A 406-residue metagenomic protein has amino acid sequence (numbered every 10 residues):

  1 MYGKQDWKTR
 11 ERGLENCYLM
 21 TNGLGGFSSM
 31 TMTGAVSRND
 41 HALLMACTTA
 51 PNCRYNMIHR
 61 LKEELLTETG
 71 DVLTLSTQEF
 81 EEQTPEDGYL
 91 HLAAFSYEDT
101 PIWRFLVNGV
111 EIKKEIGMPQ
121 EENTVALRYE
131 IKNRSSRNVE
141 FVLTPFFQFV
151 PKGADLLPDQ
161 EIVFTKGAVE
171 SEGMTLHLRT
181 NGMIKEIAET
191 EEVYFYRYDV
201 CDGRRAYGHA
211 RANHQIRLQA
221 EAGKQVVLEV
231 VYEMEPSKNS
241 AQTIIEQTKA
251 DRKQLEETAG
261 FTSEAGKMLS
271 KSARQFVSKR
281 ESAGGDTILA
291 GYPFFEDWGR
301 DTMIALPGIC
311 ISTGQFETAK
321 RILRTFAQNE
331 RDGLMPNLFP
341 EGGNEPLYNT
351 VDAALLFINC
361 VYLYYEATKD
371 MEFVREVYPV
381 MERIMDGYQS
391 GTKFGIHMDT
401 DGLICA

Functional and structural regions predicted by a protein language model:
M1-F261, R300, Q315: Terminal accessory carbohydrate-recognition/targeting modules of carbohydrate-active enzymes
T67, Y97, Q120, F149-P151 (+6 more regions): Generic structural "secondary-structure junction" signal
T100, E192-G203, V226-E229, E233-P236 (+3 more regions): Extended glycan-interaction surfaces of carbohydrate-active proteins
N133, L156, A220, E296 (+2 more regions): Aromatic-rich carbohydrate-recognition surfaces in CAZymes
F141, K267-K271, L355: Non-catalytic, well-ordered alpha-helical scaffold segments
H209, N213, I288-G291, Q328 (+1 more regions): Preference for short coil/turn "hinge" residues that link or interrupt alpha-helices
